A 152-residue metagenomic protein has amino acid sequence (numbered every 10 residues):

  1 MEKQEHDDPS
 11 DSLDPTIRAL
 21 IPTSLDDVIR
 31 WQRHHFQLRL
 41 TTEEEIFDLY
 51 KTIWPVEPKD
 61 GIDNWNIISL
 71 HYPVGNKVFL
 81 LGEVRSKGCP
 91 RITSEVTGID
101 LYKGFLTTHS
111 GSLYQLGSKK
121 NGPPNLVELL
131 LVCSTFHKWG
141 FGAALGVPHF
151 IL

Functional and structural regions predicted by a protein language model:
E2-F105, S112-L152: Cysteine-centric segments in proteins
